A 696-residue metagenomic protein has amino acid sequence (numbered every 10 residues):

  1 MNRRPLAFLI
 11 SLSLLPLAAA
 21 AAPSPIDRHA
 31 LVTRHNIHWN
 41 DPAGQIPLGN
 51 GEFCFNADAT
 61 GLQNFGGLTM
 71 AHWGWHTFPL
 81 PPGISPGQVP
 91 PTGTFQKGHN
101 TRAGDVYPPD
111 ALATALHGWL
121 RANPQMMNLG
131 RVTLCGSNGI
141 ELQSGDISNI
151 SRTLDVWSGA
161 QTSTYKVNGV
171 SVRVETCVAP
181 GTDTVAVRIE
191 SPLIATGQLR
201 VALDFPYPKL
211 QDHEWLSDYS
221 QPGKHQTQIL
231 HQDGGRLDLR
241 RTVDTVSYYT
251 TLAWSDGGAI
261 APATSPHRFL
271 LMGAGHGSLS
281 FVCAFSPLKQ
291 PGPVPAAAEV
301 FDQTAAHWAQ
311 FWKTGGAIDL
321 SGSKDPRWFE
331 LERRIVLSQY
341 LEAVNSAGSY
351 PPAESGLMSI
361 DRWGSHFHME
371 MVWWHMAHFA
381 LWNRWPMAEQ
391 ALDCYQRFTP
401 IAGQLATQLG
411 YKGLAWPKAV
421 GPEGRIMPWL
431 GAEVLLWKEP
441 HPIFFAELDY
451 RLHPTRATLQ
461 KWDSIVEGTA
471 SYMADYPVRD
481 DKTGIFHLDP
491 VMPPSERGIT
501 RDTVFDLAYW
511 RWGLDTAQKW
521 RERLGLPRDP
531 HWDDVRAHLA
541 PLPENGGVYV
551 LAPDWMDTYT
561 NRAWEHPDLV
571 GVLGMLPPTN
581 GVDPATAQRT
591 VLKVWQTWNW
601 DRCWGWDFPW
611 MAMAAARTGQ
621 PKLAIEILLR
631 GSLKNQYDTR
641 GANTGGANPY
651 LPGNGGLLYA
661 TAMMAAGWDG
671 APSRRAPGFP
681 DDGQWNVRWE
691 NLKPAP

Functional and structural regions predicted by a protein language model:
M1-P5: Positively charged n-region of N-terminal signal peptides that target proteins for export
A7-P16: Bacterial N-terminal signal peptides
A20-H366, W385, Q396-Q404, G525: Acidic/polar, glycine-enriched structural segments that form the non-catalytic walls/loops of the carbohydrate-binding
Q63, P81-G83, H368-Q404, G421-R425 (+6 more regions): Active-site core of glycosidic bond-cleaving carbohydrate-active enzymes
A115, W119-G145, K519, P652-P694: Catalytic cores of secreted or luminal carbohydrate-active enzymes
D319-E332, P351-G364, L448-R456, K461-S471 (+3 more regions): Primarily short, surface-exposed interaction patches in extracytoplasmic proteins
G348-D361, G403-G410, L414-K418, P477-M492 (+3 more regions): Glycine- and aromatic-rich loop/turn segments at beta-sheet edges
G468, Y472-R523: Acidic/histidine-rich catalytic neighborhood
